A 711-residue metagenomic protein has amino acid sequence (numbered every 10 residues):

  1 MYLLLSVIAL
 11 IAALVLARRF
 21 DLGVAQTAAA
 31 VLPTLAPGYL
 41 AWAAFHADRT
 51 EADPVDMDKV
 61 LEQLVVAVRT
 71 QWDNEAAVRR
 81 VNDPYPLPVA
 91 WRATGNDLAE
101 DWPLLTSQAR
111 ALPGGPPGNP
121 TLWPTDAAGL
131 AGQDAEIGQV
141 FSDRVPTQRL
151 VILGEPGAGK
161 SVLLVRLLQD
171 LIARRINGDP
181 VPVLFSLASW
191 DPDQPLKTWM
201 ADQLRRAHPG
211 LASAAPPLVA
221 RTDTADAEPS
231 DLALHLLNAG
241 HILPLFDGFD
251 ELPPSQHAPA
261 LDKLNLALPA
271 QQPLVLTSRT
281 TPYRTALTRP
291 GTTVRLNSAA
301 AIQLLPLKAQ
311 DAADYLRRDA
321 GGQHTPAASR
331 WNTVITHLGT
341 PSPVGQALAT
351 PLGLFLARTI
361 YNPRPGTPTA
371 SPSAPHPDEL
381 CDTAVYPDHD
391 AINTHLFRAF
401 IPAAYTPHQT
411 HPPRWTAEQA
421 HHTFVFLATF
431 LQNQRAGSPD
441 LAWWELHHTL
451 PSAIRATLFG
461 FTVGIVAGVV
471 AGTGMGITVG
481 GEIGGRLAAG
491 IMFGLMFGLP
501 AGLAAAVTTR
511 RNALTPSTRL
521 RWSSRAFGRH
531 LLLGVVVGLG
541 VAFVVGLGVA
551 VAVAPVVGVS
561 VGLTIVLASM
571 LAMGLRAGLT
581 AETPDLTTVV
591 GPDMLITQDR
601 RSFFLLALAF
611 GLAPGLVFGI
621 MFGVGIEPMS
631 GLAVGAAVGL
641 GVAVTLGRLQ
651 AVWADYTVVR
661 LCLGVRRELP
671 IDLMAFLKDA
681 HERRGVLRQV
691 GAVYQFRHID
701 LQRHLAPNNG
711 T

Functional and structural regions predicted by a protein language model:
Y2-D143, T147, L153-E155, V162-Q169 (+10 more regions): Charged, amphipathic alpha-helical interface modules that flank catalytic cores or transmembrane segments and mediate
Y2-I8, H46, A52-V60, Q71 (+1 more regions): P-loop NTPase signaling cores
V7-R18, A467-V479, V545-G548: Membrane-embedded alpha-helical segments in integral membrane proteins
A13-A28, G476-G485, G623-M629: Membrane-interfacial hairpin junctions
A67-N82, A93-N96, A207, L211 (+9 more regions): Short secondary-structure junctions and interdomain/linker hinges
R166-Q169, A188, A267, T280-A286 (+12 more regions): Extended hydrophobic
R174, G240, R364, V479 (+3 more regions): Short loop/turn hinge sites at secondary-structure boundaries
